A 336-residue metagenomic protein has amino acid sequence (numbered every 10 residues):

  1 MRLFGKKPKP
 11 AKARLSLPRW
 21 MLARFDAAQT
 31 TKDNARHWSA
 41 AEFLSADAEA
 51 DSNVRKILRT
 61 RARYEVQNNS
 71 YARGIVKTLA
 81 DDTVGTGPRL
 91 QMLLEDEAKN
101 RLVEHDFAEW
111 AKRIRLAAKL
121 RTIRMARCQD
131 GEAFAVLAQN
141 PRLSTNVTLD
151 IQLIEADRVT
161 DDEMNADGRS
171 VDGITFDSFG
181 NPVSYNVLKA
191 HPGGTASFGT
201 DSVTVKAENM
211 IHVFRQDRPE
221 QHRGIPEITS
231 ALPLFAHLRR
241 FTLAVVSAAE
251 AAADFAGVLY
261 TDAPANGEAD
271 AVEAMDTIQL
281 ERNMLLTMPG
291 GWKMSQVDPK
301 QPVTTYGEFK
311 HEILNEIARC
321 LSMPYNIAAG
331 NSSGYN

Functional and structural regions predicted by a protein language model:
M1-G87: N-terminal-proximal low-complexity accessory segments that begin disordered and transition into the first
M1-T31, T200-R240: N-terminal start-of-domain structural block
R2-L15, E104-V147, P219-I225, S247-A269 (+2 more regions): Short N-terminal signal/transit or membrane-insertion segments and the immediately adjacent low-complexity/disordered
M21, A50, V54, L58 (+10 more regions): Generic structural signal of hydrophobic/aromatic residues within well-ordered alpha-helices of folded domains
F25, Q29, D33, H37 (+9 more regions): Amphipathic, alpha-helical segments enriched in basic
Q29-R36, I57-Q67, G180, A196 (+2 more regions): Short, mixed-charge, low-aromatic patches
R63-Q216: Structured, mid-chain assembly/scaffold modules that mediate subunit interfaces within large macromolecular complexes
I211-N336: Extended, charged amphipathic alpha-helical segments
